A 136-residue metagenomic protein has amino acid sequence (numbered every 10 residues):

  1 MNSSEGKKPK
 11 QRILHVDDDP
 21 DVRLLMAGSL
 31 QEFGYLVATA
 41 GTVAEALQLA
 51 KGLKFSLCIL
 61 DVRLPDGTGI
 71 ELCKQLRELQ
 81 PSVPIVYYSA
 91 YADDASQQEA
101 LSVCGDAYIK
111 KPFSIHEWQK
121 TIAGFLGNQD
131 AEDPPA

Functional and structural regions predicted by a protein language model:
M1-R12, H116-A136: Non-catalytic signal-transmission and effector/linker regions of two-component phosphorelay proteins
K10-D21, M26-L30, C58: Conserved acidic segment of CheY-like receiver
R23, P65, D93: The feature encodes the CheY-like receiver
T42, T68-E71: Acidic catalytic/metal-coordinating carboxylates
L53-I59, L64: Active-site beta3 strand of CheY-like receiver
I70-P81: Short amphipathic alpha-helix used as the core "switch/output" element in two-component signaling
E71, A92-K110, H116, K120: Alpha4 helix (beta4-alpha4-beta5 surface) of REC/receiver domains from two-component response regulators
